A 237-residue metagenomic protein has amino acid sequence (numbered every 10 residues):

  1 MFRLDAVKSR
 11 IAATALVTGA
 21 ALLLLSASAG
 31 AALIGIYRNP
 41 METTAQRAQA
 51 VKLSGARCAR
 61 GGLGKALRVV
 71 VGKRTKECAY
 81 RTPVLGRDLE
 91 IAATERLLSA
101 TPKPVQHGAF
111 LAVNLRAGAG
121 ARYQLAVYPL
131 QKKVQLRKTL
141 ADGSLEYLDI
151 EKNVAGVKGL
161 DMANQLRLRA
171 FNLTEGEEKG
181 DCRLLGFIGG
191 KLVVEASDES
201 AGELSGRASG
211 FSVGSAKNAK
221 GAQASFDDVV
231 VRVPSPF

Functional and structural regions predicted by a protein language model:
T14-L25: Bacterial N-terminal signal peptides
A31-K52: Extracellular carbohydrate-recognition regions
M41, A93, K158-S197: Carbohydrate-binding surfaces in secreted/extracellular proteins
M41, D227-V231: Extracellular beta-strand elements of beta-rich domains used for carbohydrate recognition/degradation or cell-matrix
G55-K76: Short carbohydrate-recognition loop motifs
V70-L140: Secretory/extracellular carbohydrate-interaction modules and structurally similar beta-sandwich "look-alikes"
L140-R167: Short, aromatic/His-centered strand-loop micro-motif at the edge of beta-sheets
E195-D227: Flexible glycan-contacting loops in extracellular carbohydrate-active proteins
